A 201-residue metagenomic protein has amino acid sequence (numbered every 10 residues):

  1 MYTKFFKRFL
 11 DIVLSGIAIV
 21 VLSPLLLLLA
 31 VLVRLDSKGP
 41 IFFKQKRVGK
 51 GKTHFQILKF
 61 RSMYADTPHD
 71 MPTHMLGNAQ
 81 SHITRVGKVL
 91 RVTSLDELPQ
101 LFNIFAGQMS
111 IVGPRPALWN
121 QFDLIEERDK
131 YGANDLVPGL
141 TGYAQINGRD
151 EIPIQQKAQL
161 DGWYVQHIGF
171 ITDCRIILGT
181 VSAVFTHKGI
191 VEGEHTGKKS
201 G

Functional and structural regions predicted by a protein language model:
M1-D66, N103, F170, R175-G201: A hydrophobic, helix-centered structural microdomain
T3, T67-R85, V89, R115-I125 (+1 more regions): Cytosolic-biased juxtamembrane loops and peripheral soluble domains of multi-pass membrane proteins
D11, D96-E97, D161, D173: Acidic active-site catalytic centers that drive phospho-/nucleotidyl reactions and related ester hydrolyses
P40, F102-G201: Hydrophobic structural segments characteristic of membrane proteins
F43-H82, L140-L160: Short, glycine-rich, amphipathic interfacial segments at transmembrane boundaries or analogous
S81, T93-D96, G169: Residue-level signal for the nucleotide or nucleotide-sugar donor/cofactor binding architecture
V86-T93, G162-Q166: Short, well-ordered beta-strand elements within core beta-sheets of diverse protein domains
K88-S110: Short, conserved beta-strand/loop elements in beta-sheet-dominated catalytic cores that frequently flank divalent-metal
